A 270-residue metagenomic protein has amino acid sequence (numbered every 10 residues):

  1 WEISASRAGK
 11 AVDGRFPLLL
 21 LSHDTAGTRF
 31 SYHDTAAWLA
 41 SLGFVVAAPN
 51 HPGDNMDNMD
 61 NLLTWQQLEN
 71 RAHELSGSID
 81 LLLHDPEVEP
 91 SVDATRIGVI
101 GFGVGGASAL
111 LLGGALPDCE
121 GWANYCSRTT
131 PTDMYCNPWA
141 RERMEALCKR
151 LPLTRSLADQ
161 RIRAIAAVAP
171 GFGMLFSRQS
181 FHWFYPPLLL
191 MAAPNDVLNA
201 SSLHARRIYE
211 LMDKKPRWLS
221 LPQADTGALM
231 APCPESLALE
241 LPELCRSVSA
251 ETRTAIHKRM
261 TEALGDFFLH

Functional and structural regions predicted by a protein language model:
W1-L19, R217: Domain-level recognition of soluble alpha/beta enzyme cores, biased toward histidine phosphatases/phosphomutases
F16, H23-G27: Active-site glycine-rich loops that stabilize anionic/oxyanionic intermediates across multiple enzyme folds
R29, A36-M56: Conserved alpha/beta-hydrolase
S31, L63-A94, L110-L116, E120-R143 (+1 more regions): Alpha/beta-hydrolase active-site loop
G101-G105, A109: Gly/Ala-rich beta-loop-alpha elbow adjacent to hydrolase catalytic centers
F176, V197-H204: Conserved alpha/beta-hydrolase "acid-adjacent" motif
F184, L190-A192: Short beta-strand/loop motif that positions the catalytic acidic residue of the alpha/beta-hydrolase fold
P234-H270: Catalytic active-site module of serine/aspartate enzymes centered on a nucleophile-bearing elbow/loop
